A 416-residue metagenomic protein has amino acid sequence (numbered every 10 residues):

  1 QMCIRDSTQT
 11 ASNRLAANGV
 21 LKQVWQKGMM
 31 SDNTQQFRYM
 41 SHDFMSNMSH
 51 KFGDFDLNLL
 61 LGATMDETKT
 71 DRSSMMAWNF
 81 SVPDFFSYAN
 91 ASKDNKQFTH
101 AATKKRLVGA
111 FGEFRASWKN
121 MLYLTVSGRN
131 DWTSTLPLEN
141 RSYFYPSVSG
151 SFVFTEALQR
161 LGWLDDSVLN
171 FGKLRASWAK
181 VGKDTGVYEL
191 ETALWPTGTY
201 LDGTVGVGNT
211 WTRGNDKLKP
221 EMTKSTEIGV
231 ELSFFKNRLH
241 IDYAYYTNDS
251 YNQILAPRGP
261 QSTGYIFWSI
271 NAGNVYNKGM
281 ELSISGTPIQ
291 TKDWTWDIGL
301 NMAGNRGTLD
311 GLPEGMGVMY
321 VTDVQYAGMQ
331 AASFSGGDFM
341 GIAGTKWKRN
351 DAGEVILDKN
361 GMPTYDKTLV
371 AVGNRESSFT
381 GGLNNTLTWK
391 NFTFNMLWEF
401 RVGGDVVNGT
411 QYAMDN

Functional and structural regions predicted by a protein language model:
Q1, R5-N13, K22-Q330, G382-K390: Extracellular/periplasmic, surface-exposed regions of secreted and cell-surface proteins
R14-L15, M75-N79, G315-G317, E399-V402 (+1 more regions): Short Gly/aromatic-enriched secondary-structure transition segments
N18-L21, D415: Beta-sandwich/jelly-roll carbohydrate-recognition scaffolds of carbohydrate-active enzymes
G19, D54, G203-T204, A352-G353 (+1 more regions): Intrinsic-disorder/low-complexity loop/linker signature
T133-S134, S250-Y251, Y365-D366, G403-D405: A short local loop/turn or secondary-structure capping micro-motif enriched for an aromatic residue
S167-V168, S250, T386-N416: C-terminal beta-signal and adjacent terminal beta-strands/loops of Gram-negative outer-membrane beta-barrel proteins
T212, T368-N374, S378-L383: Glycine-rich, charged/polar anion/phosphate-binding loops that engage phosphate groups from diverse ligands
I270, Y276, T287-R375, V406 (+1 more regions): Conserved small-residue
